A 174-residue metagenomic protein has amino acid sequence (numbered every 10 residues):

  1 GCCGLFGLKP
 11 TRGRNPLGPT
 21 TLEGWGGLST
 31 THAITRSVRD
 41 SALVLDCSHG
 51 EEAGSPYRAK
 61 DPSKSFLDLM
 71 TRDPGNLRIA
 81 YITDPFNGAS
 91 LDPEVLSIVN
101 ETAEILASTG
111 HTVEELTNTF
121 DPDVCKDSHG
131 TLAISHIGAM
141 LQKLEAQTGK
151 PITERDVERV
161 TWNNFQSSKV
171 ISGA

Functional and structural regions predicted by a protein language model:
C2, F6-T102, K143, Q147-P151: A short helix-breaking turn/cap at a secondary-structure junction
C2-G4, D123, D127-I134: Short low-complexity, flexible loop/linker segments enriched in glycine and/or proline with clustered acidic
G4, A107, T112, Q142 (+2 more regions): Short polybasic/polar patches that bind polyanions
N15, T21, N118-T119, V157: Proline- and acidic/polar-enriched loop/turn elements at helix boundaries
H32, S90, S128, L132 (+1 more regions): A short glycine-/small-residue-rich loop at the edge of a beta-strand within enzyme catalytic domains
A53-A59, A107-T119: Flexible, glycine/charged-enriched surface loops at secondary-structure junctions
D68-T83, T131-A174: Short helix-loop capping/hinge segments that flank enzyme active sites or metal/cofactor-binding pockets
L96-N100, D123, E158: An alpha-helix initiation/capping motif
